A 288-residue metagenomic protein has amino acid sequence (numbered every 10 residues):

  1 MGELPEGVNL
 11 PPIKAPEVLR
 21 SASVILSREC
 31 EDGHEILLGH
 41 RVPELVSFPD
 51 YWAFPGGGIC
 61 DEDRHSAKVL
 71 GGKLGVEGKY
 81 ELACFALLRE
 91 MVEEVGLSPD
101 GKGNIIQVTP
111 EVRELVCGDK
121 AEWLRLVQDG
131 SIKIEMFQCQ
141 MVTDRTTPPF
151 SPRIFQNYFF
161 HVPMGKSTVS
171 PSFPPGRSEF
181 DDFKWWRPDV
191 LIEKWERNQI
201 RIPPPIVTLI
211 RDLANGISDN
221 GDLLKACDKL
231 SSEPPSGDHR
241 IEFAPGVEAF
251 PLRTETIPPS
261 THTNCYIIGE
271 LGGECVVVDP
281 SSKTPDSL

Functional and structural regions predicted by a protein language model:
M1-L252: N-terminal leader/linker segments that precede catalytic domains of diphosphate-processing enzymes
V247-L288: Conserved beta-strand hairpin/beta-sheet module of binuclear metal-dependent hydrolase folds, prominently
